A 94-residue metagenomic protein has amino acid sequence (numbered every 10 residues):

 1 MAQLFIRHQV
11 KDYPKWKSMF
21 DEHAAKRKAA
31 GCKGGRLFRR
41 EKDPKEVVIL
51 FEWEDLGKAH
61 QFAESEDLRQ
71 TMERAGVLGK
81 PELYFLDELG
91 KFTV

Functional and structural regions predicted by a protein language model:
A2-Q9, R36-S65: Short, well-ordered beta-strand segments in beta-rich or mixed alpha/beta enzyme and ligand-binding folds
D12-G34, D67-M72: Short amphipathic alpha-helical segments
D12-P14, D55-G57, L89: Residues that cap or initiate secondary-structure elements
K17, H60, D87: A cross-family signal for key residues in well-ordered alpha-helices that form functional helical elements
A30-V48, Q70-V94: Glycine-rich beta-strand-turn "strand-cap" elements at beta-sheet edges
